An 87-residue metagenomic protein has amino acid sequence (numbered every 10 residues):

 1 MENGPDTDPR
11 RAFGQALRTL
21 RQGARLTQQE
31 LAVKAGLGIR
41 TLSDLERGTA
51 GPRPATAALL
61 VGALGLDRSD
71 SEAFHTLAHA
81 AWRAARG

Functional and structural regions predicted by a protein language model:
M1-P9, V33-K34, P52-G87: Short amphipathic recognition helices of helix-turn-helix/homeodomain-type DNA-binding modules
E2-R10, Q15, G23-R25: Intrinsically disordered, low-complexity protein-interaction/activation regions
Q15-L31, L59: Short basic helix-loop element that most often maps to the first helix and adjoining turn of HTH DNA-binding modules
L17, R40-L42, L66: Residue-level recognition of hydrophobic positions within alpha-helical transmembrane segments
T27, G38-T41, R53: Short coil turns linking two alpha-helices in DNA-binding domains
